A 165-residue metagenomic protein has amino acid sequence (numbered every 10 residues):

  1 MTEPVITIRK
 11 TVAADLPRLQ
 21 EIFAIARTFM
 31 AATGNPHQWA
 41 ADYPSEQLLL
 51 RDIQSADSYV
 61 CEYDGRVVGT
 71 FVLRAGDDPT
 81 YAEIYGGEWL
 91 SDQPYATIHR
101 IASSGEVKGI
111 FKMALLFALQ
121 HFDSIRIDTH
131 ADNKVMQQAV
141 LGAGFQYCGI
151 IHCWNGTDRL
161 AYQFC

Functional and structural regions predicted by a protein language model:
I6-E21: A short beta-loop-alpha structural element at the N-terminal edge of CoA-dependent acyl/N-acetyltransferase catalytic
R27-Q47: Conserved GNAT-fold acetyl-CoA-binding loop/helix
A56-F71: Conserved beta-hairpin
V72-E106: Conserved acyl-donor/pantetheine-binding loop and adjacent beta-alpha core of acyl/acetyltransferases and related
S103-Q120, Q138-G142: Conserved acetyl-CoA-binding loop-helix of GNAT-fold acetyltransferases
H121-D132: Conserved GNAT acetyl-CoA-binding A-motif
D128, Q146-L160: Conserved catalytic-core motifs of GNAT/GCN5-like acyltransferases
D132-G149: Conserved active-site alpha-helix within GNAT-family acetyltransferase domains
